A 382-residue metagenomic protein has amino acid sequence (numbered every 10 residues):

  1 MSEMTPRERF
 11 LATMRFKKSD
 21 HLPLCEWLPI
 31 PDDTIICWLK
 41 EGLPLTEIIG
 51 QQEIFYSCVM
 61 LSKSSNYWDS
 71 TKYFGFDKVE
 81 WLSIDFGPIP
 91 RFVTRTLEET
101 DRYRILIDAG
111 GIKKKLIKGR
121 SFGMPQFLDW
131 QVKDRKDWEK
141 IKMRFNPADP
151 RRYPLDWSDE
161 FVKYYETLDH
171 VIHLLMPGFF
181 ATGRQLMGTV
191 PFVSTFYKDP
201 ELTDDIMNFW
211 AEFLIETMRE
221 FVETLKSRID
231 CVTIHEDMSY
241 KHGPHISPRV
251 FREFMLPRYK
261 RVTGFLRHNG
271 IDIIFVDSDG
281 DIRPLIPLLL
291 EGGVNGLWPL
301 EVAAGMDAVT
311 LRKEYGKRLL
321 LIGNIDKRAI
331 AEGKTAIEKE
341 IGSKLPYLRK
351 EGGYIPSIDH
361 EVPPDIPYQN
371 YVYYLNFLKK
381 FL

Functional and structural regions predicted by a protein language model:
M1-L45, E98, R104-I107, K113-R120 (+1 more regions): Active-site loop segments of alpha/beta catalytic cores
I35-V93: Segments that shape or occlude catalytic/ligand-binding pockets
D85, R120-S121: Residue-level detector of alpha-helical segments with a strong bias toward transmembrane helices and their helix-loop
P88-R104: Short acidic, Pro/Gly- and aromatic-enriched capping/linker segments at domain boundaries
M124-P125: Compositionally biased intrinsically disordered low-complexity regions
